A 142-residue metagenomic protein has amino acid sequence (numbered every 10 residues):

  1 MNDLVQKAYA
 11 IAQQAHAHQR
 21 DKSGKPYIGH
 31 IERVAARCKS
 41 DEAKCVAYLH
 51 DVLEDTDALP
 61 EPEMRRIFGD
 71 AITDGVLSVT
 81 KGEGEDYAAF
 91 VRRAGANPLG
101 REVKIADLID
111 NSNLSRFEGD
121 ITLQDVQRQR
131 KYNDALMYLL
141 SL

Functional and structural regions predicted by a protein language model:
M1-L142: Active-site helical microenvironments for divalent-metal-assisted chemistry
